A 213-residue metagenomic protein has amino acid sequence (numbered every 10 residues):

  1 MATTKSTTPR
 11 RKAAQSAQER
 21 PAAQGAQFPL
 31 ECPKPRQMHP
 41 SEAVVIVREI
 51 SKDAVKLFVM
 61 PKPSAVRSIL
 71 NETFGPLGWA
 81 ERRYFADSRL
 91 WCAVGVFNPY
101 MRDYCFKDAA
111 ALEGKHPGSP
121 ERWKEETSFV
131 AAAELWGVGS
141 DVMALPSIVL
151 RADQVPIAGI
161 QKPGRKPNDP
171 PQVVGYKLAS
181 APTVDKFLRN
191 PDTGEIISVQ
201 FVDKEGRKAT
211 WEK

Functional and structural regions predicted by a protein language model:
A2-K56: N-terminal, Lys/Arg- and Ser/Thr-rich interaction peptides
F28, F58, S140-M143: Flexible, active-site-adjacent loop/turn segments at secondary-structure boundaries
P33-D87: Strand-helix-loop interaction patch of compact alpha/beta domains
S64-K213: Positively charged, aromatic-enriched nucleic acid-contacting surfaces
